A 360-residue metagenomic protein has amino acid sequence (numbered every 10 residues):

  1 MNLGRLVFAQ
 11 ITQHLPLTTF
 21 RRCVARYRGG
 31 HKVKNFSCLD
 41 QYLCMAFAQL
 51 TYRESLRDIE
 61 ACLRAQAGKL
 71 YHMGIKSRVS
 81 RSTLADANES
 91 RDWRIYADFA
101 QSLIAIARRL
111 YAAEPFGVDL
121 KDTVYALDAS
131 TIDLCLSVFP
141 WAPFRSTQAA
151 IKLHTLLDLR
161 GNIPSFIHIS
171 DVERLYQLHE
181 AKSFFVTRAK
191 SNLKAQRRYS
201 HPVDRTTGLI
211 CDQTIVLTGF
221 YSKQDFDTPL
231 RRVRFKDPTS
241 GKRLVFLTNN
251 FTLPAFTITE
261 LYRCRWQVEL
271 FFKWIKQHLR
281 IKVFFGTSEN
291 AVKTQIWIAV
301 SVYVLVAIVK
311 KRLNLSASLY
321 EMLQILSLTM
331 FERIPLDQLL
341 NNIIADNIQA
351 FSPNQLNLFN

Functional and structural regions predicted by a protein language model:
M1-D58, C62, R91, D119-T123 (+2 more regions): Single, function-defining residue in the core of a domain
A67-G74: Extended, structured, electrostatic nucleic-acid-contact surfaces
I75-W141: Active-site- or DNA-interface-adjacent structural scaffold in DNA-acting proteins
